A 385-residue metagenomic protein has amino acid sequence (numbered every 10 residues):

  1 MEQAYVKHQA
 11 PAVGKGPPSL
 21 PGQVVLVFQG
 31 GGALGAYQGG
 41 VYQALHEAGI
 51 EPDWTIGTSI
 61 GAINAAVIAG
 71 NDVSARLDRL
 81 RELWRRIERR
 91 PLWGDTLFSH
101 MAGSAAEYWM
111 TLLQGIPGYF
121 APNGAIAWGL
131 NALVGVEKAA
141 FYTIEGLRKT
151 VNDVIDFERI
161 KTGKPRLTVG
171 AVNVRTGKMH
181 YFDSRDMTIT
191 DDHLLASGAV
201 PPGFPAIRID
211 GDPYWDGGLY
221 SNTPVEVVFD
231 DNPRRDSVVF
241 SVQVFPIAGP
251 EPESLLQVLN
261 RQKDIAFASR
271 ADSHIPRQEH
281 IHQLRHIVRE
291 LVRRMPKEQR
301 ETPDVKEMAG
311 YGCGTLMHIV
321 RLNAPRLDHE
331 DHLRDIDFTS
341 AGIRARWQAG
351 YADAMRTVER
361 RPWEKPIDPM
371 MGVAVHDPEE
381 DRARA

Functional and structural regions predicted by a protein language model:
Y5-A10, G14, L20-V25, G32-A139 (+9 more regions): Patatin-like phospholipase
E51-W54, D212, M317: Short active-site oxyanion
I56, G170, V238-V242, H318-L322: Hydrophobic/aromatic beta-strand patches that form the interior of the parallel beta-sheet core in alpha/beta enzyme
I63-N64, P246-P250: Short gly/pro/ser/thr-enriched loop/turn and capping motifs at secondary-structure boundaries
W128-R234, S241, A248-R261: Active-site gating loop/helix substructures
G146, V151, I281-A385: C-terminal helical/tail subdomains of lipid-metabolizing enzymes
A171-T176, S221, Q243-A248, V305 (+2 more regions): Glycine-rich beta-alpha junction loops
E253-M295: Acidic, Ser/Thr-rich peripheral helices and adjacent loops at domain boundaries
